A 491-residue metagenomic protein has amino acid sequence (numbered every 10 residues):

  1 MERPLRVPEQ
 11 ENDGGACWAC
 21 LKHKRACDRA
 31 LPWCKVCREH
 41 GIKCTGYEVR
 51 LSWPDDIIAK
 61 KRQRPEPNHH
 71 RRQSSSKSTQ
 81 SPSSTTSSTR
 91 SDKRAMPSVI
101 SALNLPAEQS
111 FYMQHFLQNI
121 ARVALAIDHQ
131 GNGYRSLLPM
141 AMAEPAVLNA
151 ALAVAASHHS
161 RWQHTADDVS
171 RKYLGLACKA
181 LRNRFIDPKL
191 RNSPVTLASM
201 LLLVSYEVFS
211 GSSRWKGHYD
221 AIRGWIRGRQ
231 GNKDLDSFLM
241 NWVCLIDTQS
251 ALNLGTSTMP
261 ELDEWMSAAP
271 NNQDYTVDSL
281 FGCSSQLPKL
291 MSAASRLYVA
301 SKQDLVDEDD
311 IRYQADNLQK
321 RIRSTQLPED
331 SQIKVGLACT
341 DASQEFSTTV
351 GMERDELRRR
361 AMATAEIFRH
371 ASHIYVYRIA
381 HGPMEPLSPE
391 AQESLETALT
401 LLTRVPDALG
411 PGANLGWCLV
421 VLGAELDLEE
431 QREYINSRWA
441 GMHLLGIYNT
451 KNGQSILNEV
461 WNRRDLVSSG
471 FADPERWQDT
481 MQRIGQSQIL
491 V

Functional and structural regions predicted by a protein language model:
M1-R191, S210-C418, L422-V491: Intrinsically disordered, low-complexity activation-like regions
M200-F209: Internal, conserved structured core segments that host functional sites
